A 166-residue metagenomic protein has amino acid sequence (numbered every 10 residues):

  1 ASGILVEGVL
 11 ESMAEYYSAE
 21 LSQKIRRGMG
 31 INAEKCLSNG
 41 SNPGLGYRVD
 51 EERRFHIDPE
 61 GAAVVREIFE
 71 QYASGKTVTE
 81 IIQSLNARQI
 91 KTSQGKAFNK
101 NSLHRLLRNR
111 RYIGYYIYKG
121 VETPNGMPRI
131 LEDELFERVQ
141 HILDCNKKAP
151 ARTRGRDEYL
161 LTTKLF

Functional and structural regions predicted by a protein language model:
A1-E52: Phosphate/pyrophosphate-binding and catalytic-coupling "lid/hinge/switch" segments at subdomain interfaces
G3-E7, E15-I25, A62-V65, V78 (+3 more regions): Amphipathic alpha-helical transducer elements in NTP-driven molecular machines
G30-E34, Q83, A87, S93 (+1 more regions): Catalytic and ligand-binding motifs that coordinate phosphates/metal ions in nucleic-acid-processing enzymes
E51-E67: Basic, short loop/linker segments at the boundary and entry of helix-turn-helix/winged-helix-like folds
E67-S74: Short alpha-helical segment immediately N-terminal to, or the first helix within, an HTH/HTH-like DNA-binding domain
S74-R88: Short, charged amphipathic recognition helices of the HTH superfamily and cognate SANT/SANTA-like modules
N86-S102, Y115-Y118: Short, positively charged loop/turn segments that connect secondary-structure elements
L107: DNA major-groove recognition helix of helix-turn-helix
